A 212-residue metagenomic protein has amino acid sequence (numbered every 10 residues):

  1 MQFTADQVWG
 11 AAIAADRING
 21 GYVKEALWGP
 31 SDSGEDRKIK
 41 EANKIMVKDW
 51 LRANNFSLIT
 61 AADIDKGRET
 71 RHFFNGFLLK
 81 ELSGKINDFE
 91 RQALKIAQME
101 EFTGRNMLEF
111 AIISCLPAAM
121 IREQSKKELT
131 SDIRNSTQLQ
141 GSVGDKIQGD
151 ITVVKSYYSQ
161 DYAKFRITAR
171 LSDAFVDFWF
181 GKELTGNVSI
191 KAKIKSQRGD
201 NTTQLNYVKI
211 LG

Functional and structural regions predicted by a protein language model:
Q2-F3, Q7-W9, I13-Q124: Long, charge-rich alpha-helical interaction segments
W9, G20, W28, T103 (+6 more regions): Feature targets compositionally biased, intrinsically disordered low-complexity regions with long contiguous runs
S114-Y162, S189-I194: Structural detector for short beta-strands of small beta-barrel domains
N135, L139, S172-F175, E183-L184 (+2 more regions): Extracellular/luminal regions of secreted and cell-surface proteins that mediate adhesion/ECM remodeling
V154-S156, S172-A174, E183, K193-Q197: Generic structural motif
Q160, F178, G199-N201: Intrinsically disordered, low-complexity acidic/polar segments
Y162-N187: Beta-strand/loop nucleic-acid-binding surfaces
R166-S172, K195-G212: OB-fold/S1-family single-stranded nucleic acid-binding modules
